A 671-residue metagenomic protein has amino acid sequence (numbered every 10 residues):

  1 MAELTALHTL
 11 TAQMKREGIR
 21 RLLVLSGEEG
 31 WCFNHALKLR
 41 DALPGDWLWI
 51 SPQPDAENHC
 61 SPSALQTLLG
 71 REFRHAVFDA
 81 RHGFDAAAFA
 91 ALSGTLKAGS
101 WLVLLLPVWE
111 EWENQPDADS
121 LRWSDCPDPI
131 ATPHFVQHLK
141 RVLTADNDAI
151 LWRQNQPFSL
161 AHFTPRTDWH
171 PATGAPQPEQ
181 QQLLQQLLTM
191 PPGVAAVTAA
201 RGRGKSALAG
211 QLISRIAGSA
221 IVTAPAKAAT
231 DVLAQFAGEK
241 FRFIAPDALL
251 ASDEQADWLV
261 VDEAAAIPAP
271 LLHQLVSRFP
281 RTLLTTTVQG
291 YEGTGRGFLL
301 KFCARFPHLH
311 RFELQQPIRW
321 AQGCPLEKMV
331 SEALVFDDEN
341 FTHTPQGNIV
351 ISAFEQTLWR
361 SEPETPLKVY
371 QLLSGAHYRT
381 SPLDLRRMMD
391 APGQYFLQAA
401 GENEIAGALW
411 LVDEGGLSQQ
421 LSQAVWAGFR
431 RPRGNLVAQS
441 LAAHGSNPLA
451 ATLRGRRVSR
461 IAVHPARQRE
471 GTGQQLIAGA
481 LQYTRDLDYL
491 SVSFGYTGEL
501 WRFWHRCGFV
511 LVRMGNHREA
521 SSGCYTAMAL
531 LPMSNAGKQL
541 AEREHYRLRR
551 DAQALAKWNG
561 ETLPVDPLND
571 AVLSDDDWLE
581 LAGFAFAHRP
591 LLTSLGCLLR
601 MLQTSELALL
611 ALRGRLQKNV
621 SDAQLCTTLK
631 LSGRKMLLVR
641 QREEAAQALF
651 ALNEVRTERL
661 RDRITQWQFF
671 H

Functional and structural regions predicted by a protein language model:
A2-L10, P171-P191: N-terminal pre-P-loop "Q-motif" helix
R20-E28, K38-P52, A196-T198, G218-T230: Conserved RecA-like ASCE P-loop NTPase motor core of nucleic-acid helicases/translocases
C32-F33, K205: Conserved lysine of the Walker
L65-H162: N-terminal accessory nucleic-acid engagement/regulatory domains that precede and modulate ATP-driven motor cores
D125-A175, C303-T342: Conserved coupling/interface region of RecA-like P-loop/ASCE motor cores
A207-Q211, R460-Q482: Conserved acetyl-CoA-binding loop-helix of GNAT-fold acetyltransferases
A248-L250, W258, P270-L271, S277-Y378 (+2 more regions): Terminal substrate-recognition subdomain of acyl/acetyltransferases
G393-V412, Q419: Conserved beta-hairpin
